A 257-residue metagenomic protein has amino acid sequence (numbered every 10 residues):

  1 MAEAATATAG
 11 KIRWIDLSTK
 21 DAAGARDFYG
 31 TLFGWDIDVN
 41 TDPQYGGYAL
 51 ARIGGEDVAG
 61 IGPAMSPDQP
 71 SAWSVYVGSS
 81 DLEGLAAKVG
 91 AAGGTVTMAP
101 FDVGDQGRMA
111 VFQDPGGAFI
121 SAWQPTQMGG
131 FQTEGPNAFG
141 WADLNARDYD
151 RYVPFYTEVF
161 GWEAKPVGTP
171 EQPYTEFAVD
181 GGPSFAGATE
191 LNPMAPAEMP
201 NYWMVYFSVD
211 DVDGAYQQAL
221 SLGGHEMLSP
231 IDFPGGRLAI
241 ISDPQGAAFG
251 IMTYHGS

Functional and structural regions predicted by a protein language model:
A2, A7-E56, A91, A99-G107 (+4 more regions): Core segments of cupin and vicinal oxygen chelate
A2-T8, G90-G140, K165-G182, E190-A195 (+2 more regions): Vicinal oxygen chelate
K11-K20, Y48-R52, A64-K88, R108-F112 (+4 more regions): Vicinal oxygen chelate
A25, W35-I37, D57-A59, D68-Q69 (+7 more regions): Short loop/beta submotifs within extracellular cysteine-rich repeat domains
G34, E56-A59, V77-S80, V96 (+6 more regions): Short, low-complexity, polar/charged sequence segments that are solvent-exposed and flexible
V39-T41, M65, T253: Short, low-complexity Ser/Thr-rich regulatory SLiMs
G62, T189: Conserved beta-strand elements flanking the ATP-binding pocket of the protein kinase catalytic core
